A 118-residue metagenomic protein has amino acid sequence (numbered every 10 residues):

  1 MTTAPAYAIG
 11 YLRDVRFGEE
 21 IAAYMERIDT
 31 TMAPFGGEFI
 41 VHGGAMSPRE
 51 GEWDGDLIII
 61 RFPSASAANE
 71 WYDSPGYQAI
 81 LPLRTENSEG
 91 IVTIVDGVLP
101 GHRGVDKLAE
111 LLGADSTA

Functional and structural regions predicted by a protein language model:
M1-D56, P63-E70, D96-A118: Short S/T/G/P-rich N-terminal loop/turn motif that feeds into the first structured element of a domain
S66-G101: A contiguous, mid-protein "functional segment" used to position or interact with cofactors/ions or partner subunits
